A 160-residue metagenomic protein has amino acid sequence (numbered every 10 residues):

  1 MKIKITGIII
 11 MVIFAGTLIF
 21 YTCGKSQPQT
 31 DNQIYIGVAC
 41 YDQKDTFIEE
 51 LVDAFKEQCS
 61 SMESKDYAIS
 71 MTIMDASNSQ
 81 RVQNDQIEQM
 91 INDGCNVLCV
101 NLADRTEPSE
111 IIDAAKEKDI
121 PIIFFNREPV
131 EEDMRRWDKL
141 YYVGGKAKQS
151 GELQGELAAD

Functional and structural regions predicted by a protein language model:
K2-I9, G16-D160: A residue-level marker of the well-folded mature domains of exported/periplasmic proteins
